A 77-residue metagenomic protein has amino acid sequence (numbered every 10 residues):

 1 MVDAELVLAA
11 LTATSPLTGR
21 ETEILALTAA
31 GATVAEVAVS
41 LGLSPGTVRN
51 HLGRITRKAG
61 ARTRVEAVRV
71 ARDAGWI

Functional and structural regions predicted by a protein language model:
A4-R49, A74: Helix-turn-helix DNA-binding segment
H51-R54: Residues within the DNA-recognition helix of helix-turn-helix
T56-I77: Basic, Lys/Arg-enriched C-terminal extension of HTH/homeodomain DNA-binding domains
